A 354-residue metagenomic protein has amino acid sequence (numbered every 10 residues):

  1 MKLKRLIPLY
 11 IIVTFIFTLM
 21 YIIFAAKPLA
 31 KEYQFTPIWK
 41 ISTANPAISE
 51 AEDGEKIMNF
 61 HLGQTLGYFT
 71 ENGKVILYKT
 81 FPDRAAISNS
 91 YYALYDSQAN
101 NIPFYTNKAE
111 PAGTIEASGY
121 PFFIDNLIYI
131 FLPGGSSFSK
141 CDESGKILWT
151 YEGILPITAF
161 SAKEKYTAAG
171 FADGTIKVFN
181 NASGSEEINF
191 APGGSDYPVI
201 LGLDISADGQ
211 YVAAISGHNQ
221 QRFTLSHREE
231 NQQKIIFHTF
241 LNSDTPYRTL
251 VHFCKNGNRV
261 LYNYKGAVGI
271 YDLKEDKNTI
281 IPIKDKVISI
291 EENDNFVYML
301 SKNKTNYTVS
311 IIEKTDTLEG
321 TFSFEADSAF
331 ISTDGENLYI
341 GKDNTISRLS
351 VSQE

Functional and structural regions predicted by a protein language model:
M1-I115, F138: N-terminal "mature head" segments of proteins
E32-T43, N72-F81, T106-E116, G145-E152 (+4 more regions): A short beta-strand motif characteristic of beta-propeller blades
T43-D53, Y78-Y91, T114-L127, E152-E164 (+4 more regions): Repeated scaffold domains used in trafficking and secretory/extracellular systems, primarily beta-propellers
I57, Y92, I128-Y129, T167 (+4 more regions): Hydrophobic beta-strand positions that form the internal "hydrophobic ladder" of WD40/Gbeta-like beta-propeller blades
G63-Y68, A99-Y105, G135-S139, G174-F179 (+4 more regions): Structural motif
S90-I200: Non-cytosolic head/periplasmic domains of membrane-anchored proteins
T158-D276, I280-I281: Acidic, serine/threonine- and glycine-rich low-complexity intrinsically disordered segments that serve as flexible
A326-E354: Blade-level signature of beta-propeller repeat domains, shared across WD40, Kelch, NHL, RCC1 and BNR/Asp-box propellers
